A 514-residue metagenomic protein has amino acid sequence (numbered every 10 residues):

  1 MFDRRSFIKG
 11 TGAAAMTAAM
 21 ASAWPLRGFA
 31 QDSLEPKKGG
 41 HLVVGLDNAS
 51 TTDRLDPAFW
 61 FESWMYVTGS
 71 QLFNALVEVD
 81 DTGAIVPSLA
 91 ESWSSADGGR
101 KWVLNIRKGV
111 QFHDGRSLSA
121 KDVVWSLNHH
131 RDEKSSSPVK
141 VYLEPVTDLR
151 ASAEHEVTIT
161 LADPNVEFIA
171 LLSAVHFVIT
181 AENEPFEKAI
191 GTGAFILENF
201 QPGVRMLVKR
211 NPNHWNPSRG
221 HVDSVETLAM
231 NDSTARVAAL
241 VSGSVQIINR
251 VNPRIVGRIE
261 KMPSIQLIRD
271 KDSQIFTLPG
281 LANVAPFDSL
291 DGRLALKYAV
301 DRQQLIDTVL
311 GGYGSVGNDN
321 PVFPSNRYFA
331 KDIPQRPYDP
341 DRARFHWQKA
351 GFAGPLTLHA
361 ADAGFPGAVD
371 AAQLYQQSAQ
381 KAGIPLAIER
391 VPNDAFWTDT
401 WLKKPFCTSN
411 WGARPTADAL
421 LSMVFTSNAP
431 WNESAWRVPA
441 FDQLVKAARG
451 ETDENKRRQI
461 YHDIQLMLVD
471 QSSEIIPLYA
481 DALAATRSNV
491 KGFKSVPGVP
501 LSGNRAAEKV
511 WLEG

Functional and structural regions predicted by a protein language model:
F2, G10-A13, T17, Q201 (+4 more regions): Detector for C-terminal structural segments
S6-G28: N-terminal export signals
V43, S119-N128, E154-T158, G193-A194 (+8 more regions): Alpha-helical secondary-structure segments
G45-D97, N128, I190-T192: N-terminal lobe/hinge region of extracytoplasmic solute-binding protein
A49-Y66, L89-A90, R116, P138-V139 (+4 more regions): A structural "hinge/loop" feature
E91-S136, S152, T158, A239 (+1 more regions): Aromatic- and charge-enriched surface segment that lines or borders ligand/interaction sites
N105, V139-A181: Surface-exposed binding/hinge segments that line and control ligand-binding clefts or catalytic entry sites
N213-R258, Q376-Q377, P385-A387: Ligand-site clamp/hinge motif
